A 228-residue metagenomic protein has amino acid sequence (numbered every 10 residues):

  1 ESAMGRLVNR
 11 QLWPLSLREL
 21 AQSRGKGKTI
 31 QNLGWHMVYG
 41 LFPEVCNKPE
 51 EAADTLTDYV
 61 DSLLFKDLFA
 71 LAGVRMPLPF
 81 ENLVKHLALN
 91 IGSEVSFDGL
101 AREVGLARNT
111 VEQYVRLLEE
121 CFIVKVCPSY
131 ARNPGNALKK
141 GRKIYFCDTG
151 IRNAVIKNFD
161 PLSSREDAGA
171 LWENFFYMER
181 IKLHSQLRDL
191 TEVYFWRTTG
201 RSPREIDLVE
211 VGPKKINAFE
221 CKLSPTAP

Functional and structural regions predicted by a protein language model:
E1-S96: Interdomain motor-coupling "hinge/lid" segment immediately C-terminal to the ATP-binding subdomain of NTP-driven enzymes
A3, V38-Y39, N90, E103 (+2 more regions): Short glycine/serine/threonine-biased micro-segments
C46-D54, G73-P77, N90, V104-R108 (+4 more regions): Conserved phosphate/pyrophosphate-binding and hydrolysis machinery centered on Walker-type P-loop NTPases, extending
E94, G99-V104: A short alpha-helical element within helix-turn-helix/winged-helix DNA-binding domains across DNA-binding proteins
G105-E120: Short amphipathic alpha-helical interaction segments
R116-I123, P128-P228: A cross-kingdom feature that marks ATP-driven nucleic-acid transaction machinery
